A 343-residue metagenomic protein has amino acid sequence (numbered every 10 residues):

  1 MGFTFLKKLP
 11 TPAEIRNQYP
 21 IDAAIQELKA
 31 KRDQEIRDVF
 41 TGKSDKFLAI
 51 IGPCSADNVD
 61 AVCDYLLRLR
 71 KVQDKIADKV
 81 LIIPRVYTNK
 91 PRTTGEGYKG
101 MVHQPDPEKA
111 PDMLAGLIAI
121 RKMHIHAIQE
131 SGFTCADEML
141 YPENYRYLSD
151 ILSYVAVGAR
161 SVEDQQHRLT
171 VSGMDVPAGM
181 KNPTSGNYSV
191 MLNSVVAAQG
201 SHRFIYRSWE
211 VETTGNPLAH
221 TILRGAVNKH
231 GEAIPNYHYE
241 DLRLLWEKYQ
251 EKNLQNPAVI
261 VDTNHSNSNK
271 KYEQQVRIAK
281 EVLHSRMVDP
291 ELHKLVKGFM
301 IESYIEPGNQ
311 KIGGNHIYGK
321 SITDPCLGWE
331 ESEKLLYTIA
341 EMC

Functional and structural regions predicted by a protein language model:
M1-T41: N- or domain-start disorder-to-order transition segments that initiate the globular core
I25-V39, V72-I83, N89, I120: N-terminal beta-rich core of secreted/periplasmic extracellular enzymes
F40-K43, R70-A77, I125-E130, T213 (+2 more regions): Acidic (Asp/Glu)-rich catalytic clusters
L48-A61, D324: Conserved phosphate/anionic-ligand binding catalytic regions in large, soluble enzymes, centered on
G52, V261, G328: Conserved, mostly hydrophobic/aromatic
C54-D57, N256, N264-K270: Short acidic, Gly/Ser-rich segments with clustered Asp/Glu that frequently serve as metal-coordination loops in enzyme
L66, K79-L244, H265-K270, Q274-E281 (+4 more regions): Active-site-facing alpha/beta catalytic cores
Y304-C343: Internal helix-turn-beta structural module
